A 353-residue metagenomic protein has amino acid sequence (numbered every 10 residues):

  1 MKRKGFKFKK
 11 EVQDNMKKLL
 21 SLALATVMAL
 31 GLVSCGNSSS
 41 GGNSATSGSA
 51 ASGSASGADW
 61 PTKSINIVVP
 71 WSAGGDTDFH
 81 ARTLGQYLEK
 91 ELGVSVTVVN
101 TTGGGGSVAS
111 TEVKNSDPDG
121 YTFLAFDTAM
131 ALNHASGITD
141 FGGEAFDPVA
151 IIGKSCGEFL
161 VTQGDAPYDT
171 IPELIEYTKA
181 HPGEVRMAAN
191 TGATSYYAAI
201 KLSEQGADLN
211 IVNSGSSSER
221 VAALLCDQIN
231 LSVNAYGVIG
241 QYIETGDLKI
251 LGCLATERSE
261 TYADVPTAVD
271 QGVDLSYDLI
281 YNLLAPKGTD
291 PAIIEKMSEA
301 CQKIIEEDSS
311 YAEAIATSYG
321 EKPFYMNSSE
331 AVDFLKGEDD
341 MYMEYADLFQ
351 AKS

Functional and structural regions predicted by a protein language model:
M1-N66, K352-S353: Short, low-complexity disordered leader/linker segments with a strong preference for bacterial N-terminal type II
N43, G48-E144, E184, T191-S195 (+4 more regions): N-terminal (or domain-start) structured segment
S54, N115-G120, A135-E219, I280-A314: Hinge/capping helix and adjacent helix->loop/strand transition within the periplasmic-binding protein
T62-S64, E204, T289-S353: An extracytoplasmic/periplasmic, membrane-proximal ligand-sensing/linker region
S72-G74, T128-A129, Q163-Y168, A189-T194 (+4 more regions): Short coil/turn segments
A125-M130, A189, S216-S217, N234-I239 (+3 more regions): Beta->alpha turn/N-cap motifs
I239-A312, G337-D340: C-terminal lobe and pocket-closing loops of periplasmic/extracytoplasmic Venus-flytrap solute-binding proteins
